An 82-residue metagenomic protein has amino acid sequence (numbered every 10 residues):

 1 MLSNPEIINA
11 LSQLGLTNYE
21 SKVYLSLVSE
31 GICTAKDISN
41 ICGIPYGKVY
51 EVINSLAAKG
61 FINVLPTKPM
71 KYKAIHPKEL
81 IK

Functional and structural regions predicted by a protein language model:
M1-S3: Short acidic alpha-helix initiation/capping motifs at coil-to-helix transition points, especially at protein N-termini
P5, N9-E20, T34, F61-K82: Short, cationic-aromatic polyanion-contact patches
E20-L27: Short alpha-helical "packing" element that flanks the helix-turn-helix/winged-helix DNA-binding module
S21, K36, G47: Key DNA-contact positions within bacterial/archaeal DNA-binding proteins
V28-T34: Short capping segments at the starts of secondary-structure elements
D37-C42: A short acidic, leucine-rich amphipathic alpha-helix
G43, V49-V52: Amphipathic alpha-helical scaffolds
E51-K59: Alpha-helical DNA-recognition elements
